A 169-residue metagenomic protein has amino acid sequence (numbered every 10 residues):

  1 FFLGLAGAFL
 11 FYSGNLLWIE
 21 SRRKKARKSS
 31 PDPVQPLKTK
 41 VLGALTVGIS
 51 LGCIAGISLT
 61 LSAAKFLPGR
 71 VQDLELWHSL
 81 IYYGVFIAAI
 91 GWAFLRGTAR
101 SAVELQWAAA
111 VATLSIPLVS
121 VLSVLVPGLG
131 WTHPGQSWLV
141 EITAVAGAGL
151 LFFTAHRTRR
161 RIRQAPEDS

Functional and structural regions predicted by a protein language model:
F1-S169: Conserved histidines in hydrophobic membrane contexts and catalytic metal-binding motifs
